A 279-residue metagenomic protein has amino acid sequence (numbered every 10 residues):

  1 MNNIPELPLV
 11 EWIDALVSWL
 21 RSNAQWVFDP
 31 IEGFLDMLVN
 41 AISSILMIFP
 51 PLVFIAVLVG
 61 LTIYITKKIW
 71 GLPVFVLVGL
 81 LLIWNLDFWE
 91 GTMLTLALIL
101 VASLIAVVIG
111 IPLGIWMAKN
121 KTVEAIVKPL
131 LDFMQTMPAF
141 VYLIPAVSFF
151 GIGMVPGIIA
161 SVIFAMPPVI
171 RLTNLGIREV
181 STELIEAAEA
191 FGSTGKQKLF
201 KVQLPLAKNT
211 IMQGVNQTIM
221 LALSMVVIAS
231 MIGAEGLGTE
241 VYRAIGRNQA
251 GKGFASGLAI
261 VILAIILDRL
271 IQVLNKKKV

Functional and structural regions predicted by a protein language model:
M1-A97, L104, V279: N-terminal, non-cleaved signal-anchor transmembrane helix
D36-M47, W89-A97, V101, E124-V127 (+6 more regions): Alpha-helical membrane-interface segments at transmembrane helix boundaries
I63-I65, L82-E90, A102-L131: Transmembrane-helix boundary motif in ABC transporter permease subunits
V101, A106, A118, D132-A165: Generic hydrophobic transmembrane alpha-helix motif, especially the helices
V101-A102, A106, G110, G114 (+4 more regions): Alpha-helical transmembrane segments in multi-pass membrane proteins
S148, I177, A222-L263, N275 (+1 more regions): Glycine-rich helix-loop "coupling/hinge" segments at transmembrane-helix boundaries in multipass transporters
I163, G195-A229, G251, A255 (+2 more regions): Transmembrane alpha-helices
V169-G214, V241: Short cytoplasmic-facing helical segments at TM-TM junctions of multi-pass membrane proteins
